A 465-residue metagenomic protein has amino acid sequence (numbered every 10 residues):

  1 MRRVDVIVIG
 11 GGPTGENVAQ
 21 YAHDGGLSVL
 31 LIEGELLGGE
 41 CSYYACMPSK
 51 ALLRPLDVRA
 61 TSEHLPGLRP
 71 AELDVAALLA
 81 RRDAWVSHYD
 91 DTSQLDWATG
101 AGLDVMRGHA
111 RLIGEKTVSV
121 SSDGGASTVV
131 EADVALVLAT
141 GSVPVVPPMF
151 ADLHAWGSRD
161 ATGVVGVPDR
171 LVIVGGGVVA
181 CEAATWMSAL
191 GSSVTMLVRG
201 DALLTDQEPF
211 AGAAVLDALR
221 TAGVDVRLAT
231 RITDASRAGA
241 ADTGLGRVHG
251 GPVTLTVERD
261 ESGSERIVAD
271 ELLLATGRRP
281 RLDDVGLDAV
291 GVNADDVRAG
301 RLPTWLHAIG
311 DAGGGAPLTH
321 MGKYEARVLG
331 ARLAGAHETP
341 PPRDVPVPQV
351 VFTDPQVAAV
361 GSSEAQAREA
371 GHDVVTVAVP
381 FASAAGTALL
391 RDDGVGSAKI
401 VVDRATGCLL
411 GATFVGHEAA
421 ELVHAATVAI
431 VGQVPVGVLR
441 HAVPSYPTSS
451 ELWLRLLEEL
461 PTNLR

Functional and structural regions predicted by a protein language model:
M1-G12, V167-G177: Beta1/beta-strand and adjacent pyrophosphate-binding region of the FAD-binding site in flavoprotein oxidoreductases
R2-V4, Y21-L27, I32-V167, T195 (+8 more regions): Glycine-rich flavin
I7-I9, A110, V130-G141, I173-V174 (+5 more regions): Short hydrophobic core segments
I7-T14, V18-E35, E40, M47 (+3 more regions): Flexible, glycine-rich terminal cap/loop adjacent to redox cofactors in electron-transfer oxidoreductases
G15, G177-A180, G322: Catalytic nucleophile loop
A19, H23, A184-A189: Gly/Ala-rich phosphate-binding loop of Rossmann-like dinucleotide-binding domains, activating on the conserved
D104-M106, W156, D225-R227, H307 (+1 more regions): General small-molecule cofactor/ligand-binding pocket signal
T140-D160, L245, G251, E258-T304 (+1 more regions): Glycine-rich beta-alpha-beta "Rossmann" dinucleotide-binding loop(s) and their flanking helix/strand
